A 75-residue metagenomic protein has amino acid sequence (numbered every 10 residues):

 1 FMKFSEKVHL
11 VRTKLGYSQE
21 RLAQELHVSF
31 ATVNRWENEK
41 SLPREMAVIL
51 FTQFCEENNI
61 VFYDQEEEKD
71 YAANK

Functional and structural regions predicted by a protein language model:
F1-K14, T52: A short, Lys/Arg-rich alpha-helix, primarily the initiator
V8, N34, C55-N58, E66: Prokaryotic Sec-type signal peptides and long signal-anchor helices with extended Leu/Ile/Val-rich h-regions
G16-N34: Short alpha-helical DNA-recognition segment
E45-D64: DNA major-groove recognition helix of helix-turn-helix/homeodomain DNA-binding modules
Y63-K75: Short amphipathic recognition helices of helix-turn-helix/homeodomain-type DNA-binding modules
